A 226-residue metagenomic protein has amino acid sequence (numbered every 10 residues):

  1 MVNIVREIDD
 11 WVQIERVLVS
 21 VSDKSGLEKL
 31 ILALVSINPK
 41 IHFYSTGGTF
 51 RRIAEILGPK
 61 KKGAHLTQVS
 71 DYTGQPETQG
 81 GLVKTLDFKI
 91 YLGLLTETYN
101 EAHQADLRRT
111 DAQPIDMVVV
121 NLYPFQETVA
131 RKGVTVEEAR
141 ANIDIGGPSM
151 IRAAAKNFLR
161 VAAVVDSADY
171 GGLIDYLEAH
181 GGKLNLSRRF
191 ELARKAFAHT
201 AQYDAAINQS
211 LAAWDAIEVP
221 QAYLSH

Functional and structural regions predicted by a protein language model:
M1-S45, T49-H65: N-terminal glycine-/serine-/threonine-rich phosphate-binding loop
V5-I8, G80-K84, Q104-T110, A139-N142 (+3 more regions): A generic local secondary-structure boundary/capping motif
D10, D23-L27, T46, D87 (+8 more regions): Generic structural signal for well-ordered, non-membrane alpha-helical segments in soluble metabolic enzymes
D23, G47-R51, S70-G74, Y123 (+4 more regions): Short, ordered loop/turn segments at secondary-structure junctions
K29-I31, A54-G58, Q79-G81, D106 (+5 more regions): Short acidic, glycine/serine/threonine-rich loops at helix termini
R51-E137, I145: Acidic/Gly/His-enriched mid-domain segments of enzyme catalytic cores or analogous surface patches that mediate
T78, A168, G172-Y176, L184-H226: Active-site loops and adjacent core secondary-structure elements that bind or stabilize anionic groups
M117-A141, I145-S187: A short, charged helix-loop
